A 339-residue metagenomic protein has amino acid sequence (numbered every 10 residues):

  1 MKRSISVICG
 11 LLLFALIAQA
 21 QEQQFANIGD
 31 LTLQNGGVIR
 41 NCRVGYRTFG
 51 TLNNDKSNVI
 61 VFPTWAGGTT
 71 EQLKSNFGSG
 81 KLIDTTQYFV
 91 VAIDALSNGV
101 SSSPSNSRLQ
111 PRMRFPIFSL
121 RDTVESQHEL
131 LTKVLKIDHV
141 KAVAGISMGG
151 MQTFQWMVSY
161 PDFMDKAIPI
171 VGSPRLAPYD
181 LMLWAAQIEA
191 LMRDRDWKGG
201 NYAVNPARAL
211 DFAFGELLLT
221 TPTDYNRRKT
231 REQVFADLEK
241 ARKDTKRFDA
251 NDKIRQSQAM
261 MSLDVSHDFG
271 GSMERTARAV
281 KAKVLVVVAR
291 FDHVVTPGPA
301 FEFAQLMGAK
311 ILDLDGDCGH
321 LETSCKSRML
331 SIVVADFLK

Functional and structural regions predicted by a protein language model:
A20-F62, T70: Catalytic-loop region of hydrolases
R47-L109: N-terminal cap/lid subdomain of alpha/beta-hydrolase-fold enzymes
K81-V134, L181, A185-W197: Cap/lid segment of the alpha/beta-hydrolase catalytic domain
H139-P178: Conserved hydrolase catalytic core segment
F163-K243: Alpha/beta-hydrolase-fold enzymes
V280, V286-V288: Short beta-strand/loop motif that positions the catalytic acidic residue of the alpha/beta-hydrolase fold
H293-P299: Conserved alpha/beta-hydrolase "acid-adjacent" motif
D317-R328: Catalytic histidine-centered segment of alpha/beta-hydrolase-like enzymes
